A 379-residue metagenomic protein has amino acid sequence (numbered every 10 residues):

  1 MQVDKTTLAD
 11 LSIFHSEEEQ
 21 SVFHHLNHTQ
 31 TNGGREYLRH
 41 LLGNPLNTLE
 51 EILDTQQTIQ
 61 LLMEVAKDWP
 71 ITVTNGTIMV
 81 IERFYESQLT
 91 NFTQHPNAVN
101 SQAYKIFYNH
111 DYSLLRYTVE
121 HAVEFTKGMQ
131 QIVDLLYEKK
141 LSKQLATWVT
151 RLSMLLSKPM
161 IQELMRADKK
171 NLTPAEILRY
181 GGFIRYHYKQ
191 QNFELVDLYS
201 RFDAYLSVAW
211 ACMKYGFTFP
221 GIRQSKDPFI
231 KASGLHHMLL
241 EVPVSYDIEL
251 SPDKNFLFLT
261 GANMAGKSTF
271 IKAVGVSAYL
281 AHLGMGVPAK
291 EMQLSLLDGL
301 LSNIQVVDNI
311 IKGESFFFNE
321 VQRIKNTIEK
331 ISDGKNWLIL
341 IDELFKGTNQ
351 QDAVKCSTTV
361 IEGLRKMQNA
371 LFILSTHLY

Functional and structural regions predicted by a protein language model:
M1-M165, Q191, L195-Y205, L235: Conserved amphipathic alpha-helical "coupling/scaffold" segments that transmit conformational changes between domains
V22-N27, L38-L41, Y180-H187, G261 (+1 more regions): Short hinge/gating elements
T55-T58, L62, F125-G128, L198-R201 (+6 more regions): Generic, well-ordered alpha-helical scaffold segments in large soluble proteins
E86-V99, Q144-P174, S200-F258, A262: Amphipathic heptad-repeat alpha-helical coiled-coil/stalk segments that mediate oligomerization, filament/stalk
R116, V123, G182-V196, I311 (+2 more regions): Short amphipathic alpha-helical segments with heptad-repeat character
F125-E138, W210-F217, G284-G286: Short helix-capping/linker segments at secondary-structure and domain boundaries
Y215-Y379: ATPase nucleotide-binding head domains, primarily ABC-like/P-loop NTPase cores
